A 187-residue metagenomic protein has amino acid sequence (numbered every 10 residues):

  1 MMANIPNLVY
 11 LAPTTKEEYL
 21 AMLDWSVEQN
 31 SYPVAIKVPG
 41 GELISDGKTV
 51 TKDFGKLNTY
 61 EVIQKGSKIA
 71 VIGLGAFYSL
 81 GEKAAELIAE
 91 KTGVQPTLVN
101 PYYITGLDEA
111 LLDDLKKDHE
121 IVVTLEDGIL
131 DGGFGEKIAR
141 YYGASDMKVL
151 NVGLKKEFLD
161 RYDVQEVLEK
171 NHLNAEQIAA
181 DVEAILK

Functional and structural regions predicted by a protein language model:
M1-Q29, L186: Conserved thiamine diphosphate
E28-K187: Thiamine diphosphate
